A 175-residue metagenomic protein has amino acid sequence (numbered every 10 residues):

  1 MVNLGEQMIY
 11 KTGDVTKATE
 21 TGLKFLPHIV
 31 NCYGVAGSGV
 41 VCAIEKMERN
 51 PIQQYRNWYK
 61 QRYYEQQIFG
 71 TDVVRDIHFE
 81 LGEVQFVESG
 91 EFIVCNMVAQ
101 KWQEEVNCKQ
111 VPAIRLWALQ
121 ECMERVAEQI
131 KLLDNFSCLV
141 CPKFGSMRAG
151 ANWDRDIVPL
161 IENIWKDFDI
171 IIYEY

Functional and structural regions predicted by a protein language model:
M1-Y175: Macrodomain-like recognition of ADP-ribose-binding/processing modules
